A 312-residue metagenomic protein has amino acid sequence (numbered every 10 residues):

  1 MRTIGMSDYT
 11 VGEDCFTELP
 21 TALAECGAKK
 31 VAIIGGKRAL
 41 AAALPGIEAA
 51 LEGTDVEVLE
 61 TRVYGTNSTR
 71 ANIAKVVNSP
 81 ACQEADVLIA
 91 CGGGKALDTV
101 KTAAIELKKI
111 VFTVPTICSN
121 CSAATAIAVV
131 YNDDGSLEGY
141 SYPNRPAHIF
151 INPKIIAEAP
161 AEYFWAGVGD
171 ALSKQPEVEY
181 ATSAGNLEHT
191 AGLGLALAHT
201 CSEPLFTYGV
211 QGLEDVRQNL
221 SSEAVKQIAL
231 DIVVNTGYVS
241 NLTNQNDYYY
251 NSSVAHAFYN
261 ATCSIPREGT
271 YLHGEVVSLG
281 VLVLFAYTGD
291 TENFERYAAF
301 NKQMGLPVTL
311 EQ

Functional and structural regions predicted by a protein language model:
M1-A85: ATP/NTP phosphate-donor binding region
R2, T17-E18, D290-Q312: C-terminal charged capping/lid subdomain of soluble metabolic enzymes
R2-T3, E25-C26, P80-Q83, A104 (+4 more regions): Solvent-exposed alpha-helices and their adjacent loops that cap or buttress functional pockets in soluble metabolic
F16, L40-L44, R70, K95-T102 (+2 more regions): Short glycine/serine/threonine-rich phosphate/pyrophosphate-binding segments that cradle anionic phosphate groups
P80-A103, L107-T116: A short, small-residue-rich loop immediately preceding and capping a beta-strand
I105-A198: A glycine/threonine-rich phosphate-anchoring loop and its flanking beta-alpha core in nucleotide/phosphate-binding
E188-A299: Active-site segments that bind and position negatively charged phosphate/pyrophosphate groups
